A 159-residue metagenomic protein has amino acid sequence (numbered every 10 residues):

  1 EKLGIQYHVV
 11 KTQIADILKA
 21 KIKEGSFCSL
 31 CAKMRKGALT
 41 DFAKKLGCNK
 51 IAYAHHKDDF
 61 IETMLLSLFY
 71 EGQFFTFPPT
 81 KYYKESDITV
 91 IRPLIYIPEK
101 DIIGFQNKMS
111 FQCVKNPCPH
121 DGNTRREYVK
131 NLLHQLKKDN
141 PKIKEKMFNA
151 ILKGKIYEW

Functional and structural regions predicted by a protein language model:
E1-M64, Y70-Q73, K100-K108: ATP-dependent adenylation/nucleotidyltransferase module used to activate substrates
Q13-A15, Y96, P119, K153: Short, solvent-exposed coil/turn elements at secondary-structure transition points
K23-G25, S86-T89, K144: A short, structure-level motif marking secondary-structure boundaries and short turns
M34-R35, K81-S86, I156-W159: AMP-forming adenylation/ATP pyrophosphatase catalytic core
A38, N131-L132, K146: Alpha-helical elements of Rossmann-like donor-binding domains used by nucleotide-donor carbohydrate transfer enzymes
K50, D58-K138: Catalytic subdomain that performs nucleotidyl-dependent activation
T124, K138, K142-W159: A short, charged, Gly/Pro-tolerant segment at domain boundaries
